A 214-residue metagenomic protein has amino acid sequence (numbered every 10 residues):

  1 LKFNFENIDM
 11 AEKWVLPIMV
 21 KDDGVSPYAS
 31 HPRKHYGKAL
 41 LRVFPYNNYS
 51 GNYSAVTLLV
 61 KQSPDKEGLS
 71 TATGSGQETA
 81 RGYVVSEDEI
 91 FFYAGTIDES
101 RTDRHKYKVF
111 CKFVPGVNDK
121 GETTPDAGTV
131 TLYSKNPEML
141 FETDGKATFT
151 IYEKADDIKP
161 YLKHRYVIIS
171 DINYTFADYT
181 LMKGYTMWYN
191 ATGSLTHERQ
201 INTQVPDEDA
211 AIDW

Functional and structural regions predicted by a protein language model:
F3-W214: Intrinsically disordered, low-complexity regulatory regions in eukaryotic proteins
